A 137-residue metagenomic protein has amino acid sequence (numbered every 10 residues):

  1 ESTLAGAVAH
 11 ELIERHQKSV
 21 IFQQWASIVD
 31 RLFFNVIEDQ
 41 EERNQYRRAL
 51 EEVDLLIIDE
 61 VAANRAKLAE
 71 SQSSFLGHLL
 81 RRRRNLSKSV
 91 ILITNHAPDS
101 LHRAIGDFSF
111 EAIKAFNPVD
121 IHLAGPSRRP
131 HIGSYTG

Functional and structural regions predicted by a protein language model:
E1-I21: Walker A/P-loop
E1-T3, S27-D30: Short, catalytically relevant binding-site loops at active-site mouths
A9, E14, I28-V36, V61-G137: Replace "adjacent to P-loop NTPase cores in ATP/GTP-dependent enzymes" with "adjacent to NTP-binding cores
K18, E52-V53, K88: Short coil/turn segments at beta-strand junctions that form active-site/ligand-binding loops
Q24: Conserved Walker A/P-loop ATP-binding site and its immediately adjacent core in helicase/helicase-like ATPase domains
D39, N44-R48: Alpha-helical adaptor scaffolds
L50-E51, I113: A short, aliphatic-rich alpha-helical micro-motif
L56-I57: Walker B beta-strand of ABC/ABC-like P-loop ATPase nucleotide-binding domains, specifically the conserved hydrophobic
